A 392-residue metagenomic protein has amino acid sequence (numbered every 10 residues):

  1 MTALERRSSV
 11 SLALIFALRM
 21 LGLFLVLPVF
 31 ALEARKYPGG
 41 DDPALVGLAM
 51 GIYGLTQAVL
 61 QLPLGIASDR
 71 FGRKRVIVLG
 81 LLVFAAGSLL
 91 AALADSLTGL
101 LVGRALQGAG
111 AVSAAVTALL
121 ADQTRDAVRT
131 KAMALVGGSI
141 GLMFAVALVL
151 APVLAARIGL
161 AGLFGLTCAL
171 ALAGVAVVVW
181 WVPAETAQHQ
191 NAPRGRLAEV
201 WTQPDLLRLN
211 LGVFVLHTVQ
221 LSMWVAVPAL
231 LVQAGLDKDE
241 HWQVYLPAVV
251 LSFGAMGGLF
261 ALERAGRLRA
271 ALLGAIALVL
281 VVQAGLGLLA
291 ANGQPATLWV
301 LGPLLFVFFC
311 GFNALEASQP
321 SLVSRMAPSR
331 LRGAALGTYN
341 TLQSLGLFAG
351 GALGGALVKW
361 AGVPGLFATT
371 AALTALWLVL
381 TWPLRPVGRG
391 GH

Functional and structural regions predicted by a protein language model:
M1-E5, V182-V215: Juxtamembrane intracellular "pre-TM" segments in multi-pass secondary transporters
V59-D95: Conserved MFS/SLC helix-loop-helix module at the cytosolic interface between two early adjacent transmembrane helices
L60-G72, G254-L268, V358: Helix-to-loop junctions at the C-terminal end of transmembrane segments in multipass secondary transporters
R75-L89, C168, A270-G285, A371: Structural signature of the two symmetry-related core transmembrane helices
G103-G141: Cytoplasmic helix-loop-helix junction between adjacent transmembrane helices in 12-TM secondary transporters
V112-T124, A314-A327: Intracellular juxtamembrane helix-capping segments at the cytosolic ends of symmetry-related transmembrane helices
A169-A187, L380-R385: C-terminal membrane-cytosol helix-exit motif in multi-pass small-molecule transporters
A270-Q319: C-terminal transmembrane helical hairpin of 12-TM major facilitator-type secondary transporters
